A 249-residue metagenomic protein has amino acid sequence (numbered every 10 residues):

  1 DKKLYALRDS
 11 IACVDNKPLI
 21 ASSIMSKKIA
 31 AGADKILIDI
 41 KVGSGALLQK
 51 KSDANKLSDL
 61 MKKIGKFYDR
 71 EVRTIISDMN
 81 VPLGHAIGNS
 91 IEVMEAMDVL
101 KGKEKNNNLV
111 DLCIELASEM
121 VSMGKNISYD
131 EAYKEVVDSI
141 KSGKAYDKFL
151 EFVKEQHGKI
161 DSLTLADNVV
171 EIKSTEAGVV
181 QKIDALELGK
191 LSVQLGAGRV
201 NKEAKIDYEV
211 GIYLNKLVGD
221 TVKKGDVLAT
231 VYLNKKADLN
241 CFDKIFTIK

Functional and structural regions predicted by a protein language model:
K3, I11-K249: Well-ordered secondary-structure scaffolds
A6: C-terminal binding/interaction regions
